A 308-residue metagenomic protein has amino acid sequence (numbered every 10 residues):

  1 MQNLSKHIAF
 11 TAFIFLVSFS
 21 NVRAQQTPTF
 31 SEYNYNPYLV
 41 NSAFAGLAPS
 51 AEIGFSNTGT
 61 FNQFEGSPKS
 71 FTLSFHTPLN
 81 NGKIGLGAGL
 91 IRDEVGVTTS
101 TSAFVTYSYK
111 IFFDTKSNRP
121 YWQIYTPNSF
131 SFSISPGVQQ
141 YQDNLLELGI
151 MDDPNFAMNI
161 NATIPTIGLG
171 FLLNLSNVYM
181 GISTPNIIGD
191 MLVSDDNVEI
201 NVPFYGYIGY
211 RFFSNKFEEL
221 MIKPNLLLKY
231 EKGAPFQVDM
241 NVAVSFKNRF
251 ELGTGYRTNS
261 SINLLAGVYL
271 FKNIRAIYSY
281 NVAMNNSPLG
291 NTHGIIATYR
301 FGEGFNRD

Functional and structural regions predicted by a protein language model:
M1-A9: Bacterial N-terminal signal peptides that target proteins for export
A9-S18: Bacterial N-terminal signal peptides
F19-A24: Sec/Tat signal peptide C-region and signal peptidase I cleavage site
Q25-D308: Subset of outer-membrane beta-barrel
